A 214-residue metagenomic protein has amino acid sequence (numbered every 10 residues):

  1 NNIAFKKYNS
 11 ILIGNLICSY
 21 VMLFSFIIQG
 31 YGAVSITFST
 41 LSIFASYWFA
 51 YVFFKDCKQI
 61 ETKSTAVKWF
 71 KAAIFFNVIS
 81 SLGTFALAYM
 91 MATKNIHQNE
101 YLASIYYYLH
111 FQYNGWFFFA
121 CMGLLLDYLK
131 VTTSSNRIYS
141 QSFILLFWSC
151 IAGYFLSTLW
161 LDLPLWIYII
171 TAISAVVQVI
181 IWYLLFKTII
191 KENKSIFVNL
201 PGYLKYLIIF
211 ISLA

Functional and structural regions predicted by a protein language model:
N1-A214: Hydrophobic alpha-helical transmembrane segments of multi-pass integral membrane proteins
